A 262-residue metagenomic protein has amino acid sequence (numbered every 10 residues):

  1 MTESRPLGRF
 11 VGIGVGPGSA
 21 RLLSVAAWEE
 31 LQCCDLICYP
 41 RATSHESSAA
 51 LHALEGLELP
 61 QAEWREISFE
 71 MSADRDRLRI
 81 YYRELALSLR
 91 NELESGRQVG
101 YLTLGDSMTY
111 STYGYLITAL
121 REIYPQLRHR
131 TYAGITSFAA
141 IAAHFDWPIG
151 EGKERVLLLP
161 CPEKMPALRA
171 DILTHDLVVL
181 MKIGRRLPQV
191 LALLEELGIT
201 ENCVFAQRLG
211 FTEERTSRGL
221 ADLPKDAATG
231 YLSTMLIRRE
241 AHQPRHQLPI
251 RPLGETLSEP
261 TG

Functional and structural regions predicted by a protein language model:
T2-I67, A170-I172, S217-R218, D222-K225: Glycine-rich, flexible N-terminal cofactor/catalytic loop recognition
F10, I172-G262: A contiguous loop/helix-start segment that scaffolds small-molecule binding in enzyme catalytic cores
G18, L78-R90: Glycine-rich, highly charged phosphate/nucleotide-binding loops
S19, S44-H45, L104-T112, I135-S137 (+1 more regions): Gly/Ser/Thr-rich loops at beta-strand to alpha-helix junctions that form or flank small-molecule/cofactor-binding
A26, S88, K164-L168: Short acidic active-site motifs
E30-C33, L87-R97: Glycine-rich phosphate/diphosphate-binding loops that line cofactor/substrate pockets in enzymes
Y39, E66, Y101-T103, H129-G134 (+3 more regions): General beta-strand structural signal in soluble alpha/beta enzymes
M108-T174, D226, R239, Q243: Class I SAM-dependent methyltransferase SAM-binding "motif I" and its flanking Rossmann-like core
